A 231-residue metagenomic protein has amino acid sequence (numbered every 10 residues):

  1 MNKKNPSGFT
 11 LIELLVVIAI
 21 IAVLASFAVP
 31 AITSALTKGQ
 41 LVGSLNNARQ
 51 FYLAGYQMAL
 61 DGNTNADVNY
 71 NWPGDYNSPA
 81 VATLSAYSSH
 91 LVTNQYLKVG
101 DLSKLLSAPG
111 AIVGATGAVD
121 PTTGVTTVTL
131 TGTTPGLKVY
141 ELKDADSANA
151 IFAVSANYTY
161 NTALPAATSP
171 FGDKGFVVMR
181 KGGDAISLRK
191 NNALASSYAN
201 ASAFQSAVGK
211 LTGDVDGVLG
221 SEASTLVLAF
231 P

Functional and structural regions predicted by a protein language model:
M1-Q50: Amphipathic alpha-helical segments typified by the pilin-like N-terminal helix that continues immediately C-terminal
T33-S78, N94-G117, D184-A193: Alpha-helix exit/C-cap motif
R49, S89, S103-L106, N149 (+2 more regions): Residue-level detector of short, conserved catalytic/binding motifs and their immediate flanks
N77-A80, A156-Y158: Surface-exposed cleft-lining segments at the edges of enzyme active sites
P79-L84, F171-K174: Short, surface-exposed coil-to-beta transition loops
A82-T93: Well-ordered, non-membrane alpha-helical segments in soluble/globular domains
N94-N161: Acidic, glycine-rich loop-and-strand cores that form catalytic or ligand-binding grooves in diverse globular domains
Y160-P231: C-terminal accessory segments of extracellular proteins
